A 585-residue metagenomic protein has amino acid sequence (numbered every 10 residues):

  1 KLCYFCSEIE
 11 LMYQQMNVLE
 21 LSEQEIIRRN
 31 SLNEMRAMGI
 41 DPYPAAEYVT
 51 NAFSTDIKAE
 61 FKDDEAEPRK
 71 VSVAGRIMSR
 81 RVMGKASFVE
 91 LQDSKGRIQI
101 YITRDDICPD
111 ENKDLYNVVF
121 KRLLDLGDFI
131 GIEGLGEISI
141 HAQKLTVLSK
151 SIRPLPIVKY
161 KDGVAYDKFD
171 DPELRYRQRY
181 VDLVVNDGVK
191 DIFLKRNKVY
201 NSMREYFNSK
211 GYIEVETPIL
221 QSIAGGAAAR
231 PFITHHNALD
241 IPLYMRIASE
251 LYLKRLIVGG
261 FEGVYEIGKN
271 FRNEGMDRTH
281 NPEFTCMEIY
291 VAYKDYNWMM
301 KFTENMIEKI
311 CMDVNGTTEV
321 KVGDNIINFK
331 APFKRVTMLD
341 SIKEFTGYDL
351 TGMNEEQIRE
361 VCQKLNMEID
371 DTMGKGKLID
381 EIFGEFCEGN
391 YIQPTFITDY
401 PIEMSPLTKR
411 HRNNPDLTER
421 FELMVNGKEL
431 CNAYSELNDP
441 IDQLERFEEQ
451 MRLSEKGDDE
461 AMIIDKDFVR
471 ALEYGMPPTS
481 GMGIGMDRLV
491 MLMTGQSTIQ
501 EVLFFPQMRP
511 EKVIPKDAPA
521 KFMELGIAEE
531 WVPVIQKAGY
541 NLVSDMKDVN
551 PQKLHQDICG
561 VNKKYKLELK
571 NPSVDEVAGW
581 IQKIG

Functional and structural regions predicted by a protein language model:
K1, G495-L503, E568-A578: Short glycine/proline-enriched turn or capping motifs at secondary-structure junctions
C3-C6: Cysteine-centered motifs
E8-I514: Class II aminoacyl-tRNA synthetase catalytic cores and aaRS-like
E511-G585: Compact, charge-rich alpha-helical regulatory domains located at protein termini
